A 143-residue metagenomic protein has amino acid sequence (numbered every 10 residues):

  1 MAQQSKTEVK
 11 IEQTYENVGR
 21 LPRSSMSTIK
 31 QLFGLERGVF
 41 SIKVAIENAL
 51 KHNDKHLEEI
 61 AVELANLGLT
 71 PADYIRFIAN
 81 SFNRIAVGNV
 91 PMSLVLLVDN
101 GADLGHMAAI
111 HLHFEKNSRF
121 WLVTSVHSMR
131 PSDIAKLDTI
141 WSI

Functional and structural regions predicted by a protein language model:
M1-I143: Ribonuclease/tRNase effector modules and their secretory precursors
